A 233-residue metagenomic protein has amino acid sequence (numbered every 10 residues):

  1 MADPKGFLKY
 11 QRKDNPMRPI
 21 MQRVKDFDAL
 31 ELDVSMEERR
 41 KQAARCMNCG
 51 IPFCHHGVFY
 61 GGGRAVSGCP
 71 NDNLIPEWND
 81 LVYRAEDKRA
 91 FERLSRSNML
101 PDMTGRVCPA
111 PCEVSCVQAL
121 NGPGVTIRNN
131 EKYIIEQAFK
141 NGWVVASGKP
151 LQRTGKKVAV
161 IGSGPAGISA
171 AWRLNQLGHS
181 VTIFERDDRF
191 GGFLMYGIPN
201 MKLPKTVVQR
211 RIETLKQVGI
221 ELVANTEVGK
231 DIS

Functional and structural regions predicted by a protein language model:
M1-T154: Ferredoxin-type iron-sulfur electron-transfer modules and their immediate structural context
K5-L32, A44, P70-V82, L120 (+2 more regions): Beta1-alpha1 glycine-rich phosphate/pyrophosphate-binding loop at the start of Rossmann-like nucleotide-binding domains
A65, K156-V158, G197-P199: Short, contiguous strand/loop micro-motifs
Q152-A166: Beta1/beta-strand and adjacent pyrophosphate-binding region of the FAD-binding site in flavoprotein oxidoreductases
